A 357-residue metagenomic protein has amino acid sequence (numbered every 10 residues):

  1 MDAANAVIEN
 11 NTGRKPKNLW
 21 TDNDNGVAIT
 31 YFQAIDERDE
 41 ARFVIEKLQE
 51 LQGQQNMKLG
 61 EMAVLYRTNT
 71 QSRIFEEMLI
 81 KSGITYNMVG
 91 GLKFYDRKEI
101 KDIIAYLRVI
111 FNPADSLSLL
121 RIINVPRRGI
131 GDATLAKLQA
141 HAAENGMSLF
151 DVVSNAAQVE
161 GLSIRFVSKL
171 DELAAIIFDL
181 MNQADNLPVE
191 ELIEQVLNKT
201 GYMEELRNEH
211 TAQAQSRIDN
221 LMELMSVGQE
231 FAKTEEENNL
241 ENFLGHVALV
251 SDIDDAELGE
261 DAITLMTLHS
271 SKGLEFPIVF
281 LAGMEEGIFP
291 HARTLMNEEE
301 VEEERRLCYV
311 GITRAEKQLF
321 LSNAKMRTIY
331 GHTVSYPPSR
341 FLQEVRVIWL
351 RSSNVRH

Functional and structural regions predicted by a protein language model:
M1-T85, R108-N112, E144, V167 (+2 more regions): Helicase P-loop NTPase motor core
W20, V64, G90-G91, S154 (+1 more regions): Proline- and acidic/polar-enriched loop/turn elements at helix boundaries
A34, M62, G91, A324-M326: Short strand-loop junctions, especially beta-strand C-caps/beta-turns that link beta-sheets to coils or alpha-helices
D36, R67, G91-L92, L268-S271: Structured loop/turn residues at secondary-structure junctions
K58, S72-I84, R97, I104-V355: Conserved helicase C-terminal RecA-like lobe
G83-K93: Conserved RecA-like helicase motor-core motifs
